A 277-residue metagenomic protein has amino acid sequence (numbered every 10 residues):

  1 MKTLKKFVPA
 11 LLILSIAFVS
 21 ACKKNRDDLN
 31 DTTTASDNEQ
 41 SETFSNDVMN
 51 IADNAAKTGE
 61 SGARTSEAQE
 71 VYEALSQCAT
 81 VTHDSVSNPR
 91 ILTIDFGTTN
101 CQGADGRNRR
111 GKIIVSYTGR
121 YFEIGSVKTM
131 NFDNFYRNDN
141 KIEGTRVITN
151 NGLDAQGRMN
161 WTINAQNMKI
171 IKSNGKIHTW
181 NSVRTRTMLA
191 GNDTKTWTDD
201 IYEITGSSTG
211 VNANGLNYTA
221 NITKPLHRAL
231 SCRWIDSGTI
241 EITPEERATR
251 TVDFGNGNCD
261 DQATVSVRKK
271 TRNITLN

Functional and structural regions predicted by a protein language model:
K2-P9: Bacterial N-terminal signal peptides that target proteins for export
L11-I13: Small-residue packing motifs within transmembrane alpha-helices
F18-A21: C-terminal motif of bacterial Sec signal peptides marking the signal peptidase cleavage site
K23-N277: Low-complexity, intrinsically disordered segments exposed to solvent
